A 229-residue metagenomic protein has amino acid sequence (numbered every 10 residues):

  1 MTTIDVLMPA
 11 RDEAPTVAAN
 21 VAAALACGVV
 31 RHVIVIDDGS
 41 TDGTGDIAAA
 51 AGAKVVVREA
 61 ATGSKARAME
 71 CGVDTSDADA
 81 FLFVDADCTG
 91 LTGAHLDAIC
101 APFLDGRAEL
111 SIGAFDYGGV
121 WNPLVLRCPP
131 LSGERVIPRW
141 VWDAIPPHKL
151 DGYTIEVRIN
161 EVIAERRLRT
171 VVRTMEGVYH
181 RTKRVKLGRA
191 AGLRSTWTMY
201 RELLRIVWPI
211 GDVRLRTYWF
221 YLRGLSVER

Functional and structural regions predicted by a protein language model:
T3-D5, R158: Cell-envelope/extracellular polymer assembly enzymes that use nucleotide-activated donors
D12-A26: Short, well-formed alpha-helical segments that are part of the catalytic scaffolds of diverse glycosyltransferases
D37-G45: A conserved acidic beta->alpha catalytic loop
G45-T75: Conserved donor nucleotide-binding strand/loop of the catalytic core
F81: Short aromatic/hydrophobic "clamp" motif used to bind/position activated sugar donors
G93-A114: Conserved donor-nucleotide/metal-binding helix-loop-beta segment in metal-dependent transferases, i.e., the alpha-helix
S111-L124: Short beta-strand-to-loop element that shapes/binds the nucleotide-sugar donor at the catalytic cleft/hinge
R167-R229: Hydrophobic helical membrane-anchoring modules
